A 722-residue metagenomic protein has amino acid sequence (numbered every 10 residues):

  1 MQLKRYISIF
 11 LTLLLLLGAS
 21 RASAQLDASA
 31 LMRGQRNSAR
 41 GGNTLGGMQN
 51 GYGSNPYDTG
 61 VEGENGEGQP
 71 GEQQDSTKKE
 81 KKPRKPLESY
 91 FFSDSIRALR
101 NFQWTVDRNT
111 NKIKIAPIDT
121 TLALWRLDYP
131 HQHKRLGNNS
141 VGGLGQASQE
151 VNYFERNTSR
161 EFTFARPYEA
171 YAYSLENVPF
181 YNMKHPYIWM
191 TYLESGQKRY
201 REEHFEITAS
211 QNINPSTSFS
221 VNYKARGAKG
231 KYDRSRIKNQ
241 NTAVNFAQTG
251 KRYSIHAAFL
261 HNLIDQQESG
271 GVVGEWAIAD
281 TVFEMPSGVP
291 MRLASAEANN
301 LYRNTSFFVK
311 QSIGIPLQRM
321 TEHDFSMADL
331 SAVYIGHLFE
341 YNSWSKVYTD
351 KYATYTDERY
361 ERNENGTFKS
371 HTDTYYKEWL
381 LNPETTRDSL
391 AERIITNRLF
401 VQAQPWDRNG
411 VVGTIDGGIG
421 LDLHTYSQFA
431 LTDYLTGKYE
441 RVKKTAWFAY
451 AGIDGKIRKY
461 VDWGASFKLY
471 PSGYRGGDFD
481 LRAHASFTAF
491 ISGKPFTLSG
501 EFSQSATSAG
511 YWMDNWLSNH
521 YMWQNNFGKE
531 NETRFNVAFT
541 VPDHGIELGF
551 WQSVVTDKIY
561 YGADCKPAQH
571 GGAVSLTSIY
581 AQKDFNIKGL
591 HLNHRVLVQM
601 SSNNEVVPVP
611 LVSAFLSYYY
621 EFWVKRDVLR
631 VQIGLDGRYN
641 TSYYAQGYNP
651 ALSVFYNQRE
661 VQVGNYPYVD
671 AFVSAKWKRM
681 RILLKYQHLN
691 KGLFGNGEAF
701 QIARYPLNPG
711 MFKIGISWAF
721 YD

Functional and structural regions predicted by a protein language model:
M1-Y6, Q25: Positively charged n-region of N-terminal signal peptides that target proteins for export
R5, T12, M183-H185, A294-D357 (+2 more regions): Exposed, low-structure sequence patches enriched in small/polar residues
I7-I9, V61: Short hydrophobic transmembrane-like helices used for membrane targeting/insertion
A19-R21: N-terminal signal peptide c-region/cleavage motif recognized by signal peptidases
Q25-T305, I315-A328, F490, K494-P495 (+2 more regions): Membrane-proximal, glycine/serine-rich, low-complexity loop/turn segments characteristic of large bacterial
